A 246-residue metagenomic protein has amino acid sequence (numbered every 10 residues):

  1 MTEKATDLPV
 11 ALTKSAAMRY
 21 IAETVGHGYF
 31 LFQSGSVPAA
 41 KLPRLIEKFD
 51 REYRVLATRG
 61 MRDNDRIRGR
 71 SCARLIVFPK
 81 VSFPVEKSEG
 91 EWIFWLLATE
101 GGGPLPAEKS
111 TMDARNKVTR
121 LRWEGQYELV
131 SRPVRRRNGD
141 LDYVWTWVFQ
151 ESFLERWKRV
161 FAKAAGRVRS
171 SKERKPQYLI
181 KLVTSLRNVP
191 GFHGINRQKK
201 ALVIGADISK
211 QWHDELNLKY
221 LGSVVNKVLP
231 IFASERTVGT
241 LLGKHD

Functional and structural regions predicted by a protein language model:
M1-D246: Non-catalytic terminal/accessory segments
